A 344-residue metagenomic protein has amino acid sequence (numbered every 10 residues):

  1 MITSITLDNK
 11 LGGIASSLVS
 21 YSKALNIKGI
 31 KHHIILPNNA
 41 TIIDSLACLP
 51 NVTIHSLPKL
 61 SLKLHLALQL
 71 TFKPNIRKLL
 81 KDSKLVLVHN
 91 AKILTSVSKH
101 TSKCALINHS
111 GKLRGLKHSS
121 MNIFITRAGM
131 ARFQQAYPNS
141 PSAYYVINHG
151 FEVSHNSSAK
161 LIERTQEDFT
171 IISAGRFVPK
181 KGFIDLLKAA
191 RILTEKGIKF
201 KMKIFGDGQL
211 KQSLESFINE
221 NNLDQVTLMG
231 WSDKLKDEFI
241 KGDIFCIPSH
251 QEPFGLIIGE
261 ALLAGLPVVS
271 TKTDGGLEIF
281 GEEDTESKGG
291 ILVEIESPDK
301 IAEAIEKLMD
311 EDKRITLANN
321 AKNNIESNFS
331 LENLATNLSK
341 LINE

Functional and structural regions predicted by a protein language model:
S4-G12, S16-L66, Y144: N-terminal strand-loop element at the rim of the active site of nucleotide-sugar-dependent glycosyltransferases
G12-S20, F169, S173-I192, I198 (+2 more regions): A conserved mid-protein helix/loop that constitutes part of the nucleotide-sugar donor-binding site
Q69, L87-I93, N108: Short His-centered aromatic/hydrophobic patch
E215-G230: Nucleotide-activated donor-binding/catalytic signature segment of Leloir-type glycosyltransferases, i.e., the conserved
W231, H250: Aromatic "clamp/platform" in nucleotide-sugar-dependent glycosyltransferases that forms part of the donor/acceptor
P267-S270, G281: Short hydrophobic beta-strand element within catalytic cores of glycosyltransferases and related nucleotide-activated
G281-P298, K307-D312: Conserved acidic donor-binding segment of nucleotide-sugar-dependent glycosyltransferases
K313-N328, L334-K340: A short, well-ordered alpha-helix in the C-terminal region of glycosyltransferases
